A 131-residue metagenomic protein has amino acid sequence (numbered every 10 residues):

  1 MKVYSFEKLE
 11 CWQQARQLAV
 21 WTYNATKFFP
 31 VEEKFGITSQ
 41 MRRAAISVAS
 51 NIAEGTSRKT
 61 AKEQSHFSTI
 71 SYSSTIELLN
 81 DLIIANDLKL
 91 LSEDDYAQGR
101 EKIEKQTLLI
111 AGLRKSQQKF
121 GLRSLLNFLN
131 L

Functional and structural regions predicted by a protein language model:
M1-L131: Short, C-terminally biased terminal segments at protein or domain edges
